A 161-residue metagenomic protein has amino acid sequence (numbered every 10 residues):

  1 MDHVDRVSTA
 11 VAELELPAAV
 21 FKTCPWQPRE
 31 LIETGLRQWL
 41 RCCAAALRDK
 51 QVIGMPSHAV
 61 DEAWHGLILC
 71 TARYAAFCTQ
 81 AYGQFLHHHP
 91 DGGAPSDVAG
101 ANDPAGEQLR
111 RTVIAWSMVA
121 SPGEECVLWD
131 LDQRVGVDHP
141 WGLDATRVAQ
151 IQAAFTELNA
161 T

Functional and structural regions predicted by a protein language model:
M1-T161: Intrinsically disordered, low-complexity, repeat-rich regions that form long N- or C-terminal tails or large
